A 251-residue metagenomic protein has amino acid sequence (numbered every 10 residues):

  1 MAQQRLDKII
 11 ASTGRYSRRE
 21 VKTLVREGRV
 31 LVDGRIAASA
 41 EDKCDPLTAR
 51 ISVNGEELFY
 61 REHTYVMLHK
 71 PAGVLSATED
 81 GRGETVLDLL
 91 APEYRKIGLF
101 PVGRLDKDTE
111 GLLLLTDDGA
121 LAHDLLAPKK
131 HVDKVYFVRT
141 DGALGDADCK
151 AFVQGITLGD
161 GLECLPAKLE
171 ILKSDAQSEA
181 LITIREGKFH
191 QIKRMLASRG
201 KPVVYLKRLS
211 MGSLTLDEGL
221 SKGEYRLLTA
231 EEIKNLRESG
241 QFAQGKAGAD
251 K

Functional and structural regions predicted by a protein language model:
M1-K251: Basic, flexible Lys/Arg- and Gly-enriched helix-loop patches that mediate nucleic-acid binding at interfaces with rRNA
